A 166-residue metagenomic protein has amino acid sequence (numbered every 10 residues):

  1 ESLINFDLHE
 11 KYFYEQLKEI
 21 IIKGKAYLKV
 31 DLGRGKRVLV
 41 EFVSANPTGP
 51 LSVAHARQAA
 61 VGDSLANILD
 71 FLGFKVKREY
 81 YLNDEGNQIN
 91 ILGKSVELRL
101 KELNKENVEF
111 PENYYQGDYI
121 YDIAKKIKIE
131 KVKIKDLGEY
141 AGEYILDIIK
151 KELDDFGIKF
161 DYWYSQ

Functional and structural regions predicted by a protein language model:
E1-Q166: NTP-dependent nucleotidyl-transfer catalytic core
